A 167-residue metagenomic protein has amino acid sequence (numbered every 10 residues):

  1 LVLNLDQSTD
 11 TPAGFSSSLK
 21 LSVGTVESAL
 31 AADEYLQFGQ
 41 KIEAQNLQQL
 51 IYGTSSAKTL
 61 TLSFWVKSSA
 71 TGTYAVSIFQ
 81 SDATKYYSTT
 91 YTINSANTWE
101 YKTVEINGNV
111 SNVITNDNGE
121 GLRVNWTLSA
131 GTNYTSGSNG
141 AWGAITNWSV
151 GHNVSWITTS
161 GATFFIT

Functional and structural regions predicted by a protein language model:
L1-T167: Extracellular and organelle-lumenal recognition/adhesion modules and their flexible linkers in secreted
